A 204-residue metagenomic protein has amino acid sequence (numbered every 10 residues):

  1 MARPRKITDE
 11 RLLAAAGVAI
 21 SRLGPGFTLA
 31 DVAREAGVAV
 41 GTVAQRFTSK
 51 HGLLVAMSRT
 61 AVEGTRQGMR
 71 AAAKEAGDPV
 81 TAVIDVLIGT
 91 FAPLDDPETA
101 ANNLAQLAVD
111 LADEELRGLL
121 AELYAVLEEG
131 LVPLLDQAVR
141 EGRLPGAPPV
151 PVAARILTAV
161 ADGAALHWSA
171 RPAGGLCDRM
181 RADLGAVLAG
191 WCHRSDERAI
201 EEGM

Functional and structural regions predicted by a protein language model:
I7, R11, A15, A19-A56: Helix-turn-helix
L29, R59-R66: Short, basic, alpha-helical segments at the C-terminal edge of helix-turn-helix-like DNA-binding modules
A56, R70-A101, V150-L157, R181: Hydrophobic alpha-helical connector segments
I84-D85, G89-A92, E128-E129, P133-R140 (+2 more regions): C-terminal peripheral helix-coil segments that are non-catalytic and often amphipathic
I88-L94, N102-A112, A186-L188: Helix-loop "lid/cap" segments that line or gate small-molecule binding pockets
D96-L104, E114-E141, V152-R155: Amphipathic alpha-helical packing segments from all-alpha helical-bundle domains
